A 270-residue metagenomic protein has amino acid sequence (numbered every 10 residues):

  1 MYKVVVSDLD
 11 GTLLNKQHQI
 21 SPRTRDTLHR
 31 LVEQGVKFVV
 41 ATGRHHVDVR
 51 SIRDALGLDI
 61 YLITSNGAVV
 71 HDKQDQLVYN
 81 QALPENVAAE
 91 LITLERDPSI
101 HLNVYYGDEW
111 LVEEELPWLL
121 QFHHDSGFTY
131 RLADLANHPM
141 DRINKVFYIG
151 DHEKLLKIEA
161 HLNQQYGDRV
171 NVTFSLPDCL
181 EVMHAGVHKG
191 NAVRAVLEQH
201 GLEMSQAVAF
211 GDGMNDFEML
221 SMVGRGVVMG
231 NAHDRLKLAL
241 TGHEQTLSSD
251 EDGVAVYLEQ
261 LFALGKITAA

Functional and structural regions predicted by a protein language model:
M1-V4, S21, E181-A270: Mg2+-dependent phosphoryl-transfer enzymes with acidic/Ser/Thr/Gly-rich catalytic loops
L9: Residue immediately C-terminal to the conserved phosphorylatable aspartate in receiver
Q17-L119: Active-site phosphate-binding/coordination module
H18-V36, Q81-V87, F128-Y130, H184-E198 (+2 more regions): Short, acidic loop-to-helix structural element flanking the phosphoryl-transfer center in phosphate-processing enzymes
T24, V49-R53, I158, L162 (+3 more regions): Hydrophobic packing residues within well-ordered alpha-helices of enzyme cores
L56-D59, Y79-A82, W118-H123, K189-N191 (+2 more regions): Short, hinge-like loop/turn segments at secondary-structure boundaries
L56-L58, S65-N66, Y166-D168, M222-V223 (+1 more regions): Short, structured coil segments at secondary-structure junctions
P98-F210, M214-M219, N231: Conserved acidic, metal-coordinating active-site core of Asp-based, Mg2+-dependent phosphoryl-transfer enzymes
